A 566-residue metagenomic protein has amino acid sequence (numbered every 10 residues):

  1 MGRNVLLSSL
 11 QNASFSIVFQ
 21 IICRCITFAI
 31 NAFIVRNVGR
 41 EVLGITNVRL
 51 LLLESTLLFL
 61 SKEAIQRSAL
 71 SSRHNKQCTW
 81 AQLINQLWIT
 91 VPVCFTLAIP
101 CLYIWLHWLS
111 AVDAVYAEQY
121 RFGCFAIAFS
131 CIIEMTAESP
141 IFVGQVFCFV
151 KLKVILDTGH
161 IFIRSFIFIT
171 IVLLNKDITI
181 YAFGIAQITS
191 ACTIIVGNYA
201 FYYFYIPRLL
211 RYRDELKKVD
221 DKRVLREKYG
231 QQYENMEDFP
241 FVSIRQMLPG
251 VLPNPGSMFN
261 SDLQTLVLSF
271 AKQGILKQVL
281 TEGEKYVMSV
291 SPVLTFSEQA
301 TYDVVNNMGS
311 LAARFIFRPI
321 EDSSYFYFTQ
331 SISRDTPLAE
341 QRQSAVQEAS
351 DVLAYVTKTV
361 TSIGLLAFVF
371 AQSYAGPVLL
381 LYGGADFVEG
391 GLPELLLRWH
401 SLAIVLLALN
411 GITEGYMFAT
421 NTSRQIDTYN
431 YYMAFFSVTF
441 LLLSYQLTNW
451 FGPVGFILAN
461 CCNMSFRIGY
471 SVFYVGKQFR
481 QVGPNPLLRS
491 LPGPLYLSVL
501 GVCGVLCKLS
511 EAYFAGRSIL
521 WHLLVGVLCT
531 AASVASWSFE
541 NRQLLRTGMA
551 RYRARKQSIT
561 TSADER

Functional and structural regions predicted by a protein language model:
G2-Q66, V93-A98, L102-A111, G123-A126 (+9 more regions): Signature of the first transmembrane helix
L6-L7, V38-T46, S72-W88, F95-I132 (+7 more regions): Membrane-interface helix-capping segments at transmembrane helix termini in multi-pass transporters
N12-T27, F183-Y202, D214-Q330, T359-S362 (+5 more regions): Transmembrane helical elements of multi-pass membrane transporters/channels
C23, T27-N31, N47-E54, L58-A69 (+6 more regions): Short runs within selected transmembrane alpha-helices of multi-pass transporters and secretion channels
T27-N31, F59-Q77, V146, V305 (+2 more regions): Helix-loop junctions and terminal segments of transmembrane helices in multi-pass membrane transport/translocation
L58, Y205-P253, V293, G476-P494 (+1 more regions): Membrane-proximal transmembrane or re-entrant/amphipathic helices at the cytosolic face
L106-I127, A354, A367-L409, F418 (+3 more regions): Interfacial segments at transmembrane-helix termini and the short loops linking adjacent helices
R121-F125, V154-G250, M258, D262-L266 (+6 more regions): Hydrophobic alpha-helical transmembrane segments
